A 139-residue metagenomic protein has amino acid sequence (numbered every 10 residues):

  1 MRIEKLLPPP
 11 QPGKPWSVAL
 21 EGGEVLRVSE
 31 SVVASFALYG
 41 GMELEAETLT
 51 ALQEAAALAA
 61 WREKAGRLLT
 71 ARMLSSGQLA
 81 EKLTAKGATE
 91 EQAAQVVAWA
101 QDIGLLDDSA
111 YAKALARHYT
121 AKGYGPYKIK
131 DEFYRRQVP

Functional and structural regions predicted by a protein language model:
M1-P139: An alpha-helical, amphipathic repeat domain used for nucleic-acid recognition, typified by the mTERF helical solenoid
